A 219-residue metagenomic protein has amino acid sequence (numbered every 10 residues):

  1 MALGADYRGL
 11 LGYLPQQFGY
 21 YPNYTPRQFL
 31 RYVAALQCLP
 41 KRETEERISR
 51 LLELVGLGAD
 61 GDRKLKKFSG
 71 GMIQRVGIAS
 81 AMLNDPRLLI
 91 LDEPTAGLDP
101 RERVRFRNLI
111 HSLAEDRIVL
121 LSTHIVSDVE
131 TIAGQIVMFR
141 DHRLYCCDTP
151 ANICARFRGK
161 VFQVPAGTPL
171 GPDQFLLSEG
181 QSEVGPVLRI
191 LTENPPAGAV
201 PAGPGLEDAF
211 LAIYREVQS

Functional and structural regions predicted by a protein language model:
M1-D6: ABC ATPase NBD Q-loop/coupling interface
R31, A35, R42-D60: Conserved ABC ATPase "signature" region
I78: Hydrophobic anchor residue at the start of the ABC signature
L83-R87, D116: A short, proline-enriched helix->beta-strand linker immediately N-terminal to the Walker B motif in ABC-type P-loop
L89-E93: Catalytic Walker B motif of ABC-type/P-loop ATPase nucleotide-binding domains
R105-R189: ABC transporter nucleotide-binding domain
L177-S219: C-terminal coupling/interaction segments
